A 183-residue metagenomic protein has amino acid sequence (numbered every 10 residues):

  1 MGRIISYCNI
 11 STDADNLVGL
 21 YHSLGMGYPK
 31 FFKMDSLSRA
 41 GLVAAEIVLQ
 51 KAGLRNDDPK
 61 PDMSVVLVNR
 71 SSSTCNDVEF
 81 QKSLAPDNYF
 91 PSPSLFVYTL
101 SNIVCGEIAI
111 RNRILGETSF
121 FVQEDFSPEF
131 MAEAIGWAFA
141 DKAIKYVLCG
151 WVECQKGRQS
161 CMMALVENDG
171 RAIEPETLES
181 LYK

Functional and structural regions predicted by a protein language model:
M1-I144, L148-K183: Conserved "HGTGT" condensation-loop signature of ketosynthase/thiolase-family condensing enzymes that catalyze
